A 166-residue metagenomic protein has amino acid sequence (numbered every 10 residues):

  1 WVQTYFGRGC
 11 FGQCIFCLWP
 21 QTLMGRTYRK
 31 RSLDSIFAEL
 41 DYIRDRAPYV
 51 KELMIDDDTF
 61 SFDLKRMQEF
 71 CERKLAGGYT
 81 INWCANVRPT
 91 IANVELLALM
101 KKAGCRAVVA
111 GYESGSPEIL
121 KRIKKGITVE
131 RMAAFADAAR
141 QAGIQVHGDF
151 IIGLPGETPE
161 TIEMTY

Functional and structural regions predicted by a protein language model:
W1-H147, I152-L154: Radical SAM [4Fe-4S] cluster-binding motif and immediate context
E95-A98, G156-Y166: Catalytic cores of alpha/beta
